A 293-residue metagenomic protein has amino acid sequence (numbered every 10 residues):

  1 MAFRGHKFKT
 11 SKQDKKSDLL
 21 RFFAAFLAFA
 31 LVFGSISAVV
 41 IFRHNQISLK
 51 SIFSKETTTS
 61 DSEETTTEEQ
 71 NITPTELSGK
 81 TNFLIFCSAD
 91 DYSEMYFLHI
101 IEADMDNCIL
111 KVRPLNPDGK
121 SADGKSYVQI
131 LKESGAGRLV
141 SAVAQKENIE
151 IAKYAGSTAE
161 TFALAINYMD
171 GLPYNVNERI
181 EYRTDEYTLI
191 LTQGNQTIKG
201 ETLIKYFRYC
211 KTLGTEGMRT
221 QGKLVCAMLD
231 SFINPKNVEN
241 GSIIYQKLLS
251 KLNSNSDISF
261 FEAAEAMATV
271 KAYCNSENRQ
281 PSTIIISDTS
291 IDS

Functional and structural regions predicted by a protein language model:
A2-H6, T10-R113, M267-V270: Entry/capping segment at the start of metal-dependent catalytic domains with acidic active-site entry clusters
T67, K80-Y96, M105-K125, Y245-S293: C-terminal solvent-exposed extensions
E68-I72, G79-A89, Y96-I100, S126-A144 (+2 more regions): N-terminal post-signal-peptidase region of extra-cytosolic proteins
S78-K80, S93-L98, N107-V112, R138 (+5 more regions): Extracytoplasmic
A89, K125-E133, K146-K153, R208-E216 (+3 more regions): Second-shell loop/turn segments in exported
F97, A136-A144, A159-A163, N167 (+4 more regions): Extracytoplasmic/secreted envelope proteins and their assembly/folding machinery, especially bacterial periplasmic
L131-I190: Amphipathic, coiled-coil-like alpha-helical scaffolding segments used for oligomerization/assembly
N167-I244: Flexible, polar/acidic helix-loop-strand segments at domain edges
